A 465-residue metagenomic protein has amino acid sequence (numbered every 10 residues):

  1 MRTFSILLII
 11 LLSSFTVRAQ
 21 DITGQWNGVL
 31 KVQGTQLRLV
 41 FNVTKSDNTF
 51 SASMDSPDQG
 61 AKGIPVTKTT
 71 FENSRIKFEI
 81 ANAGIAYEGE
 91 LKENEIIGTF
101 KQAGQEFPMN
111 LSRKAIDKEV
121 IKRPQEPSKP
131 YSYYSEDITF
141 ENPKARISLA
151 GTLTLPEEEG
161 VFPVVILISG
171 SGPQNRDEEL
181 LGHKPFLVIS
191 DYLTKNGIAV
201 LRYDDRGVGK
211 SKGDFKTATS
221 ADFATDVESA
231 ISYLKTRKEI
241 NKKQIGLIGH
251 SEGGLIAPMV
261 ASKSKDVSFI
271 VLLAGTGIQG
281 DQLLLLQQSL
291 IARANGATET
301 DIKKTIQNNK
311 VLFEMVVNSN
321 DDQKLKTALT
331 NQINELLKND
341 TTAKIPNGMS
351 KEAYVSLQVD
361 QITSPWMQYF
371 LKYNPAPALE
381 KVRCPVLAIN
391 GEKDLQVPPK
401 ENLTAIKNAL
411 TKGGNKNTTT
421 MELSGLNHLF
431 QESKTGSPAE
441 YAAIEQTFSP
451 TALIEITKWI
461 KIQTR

Functional and structural regions predicted by a protein language model:
Q20-K92, I97-Q105, S132-Y133, F186: Central antiparallel beta-sheet cores of small beta-barrel/beta-sandwich binding domains
I116-G160: N-terminal cap/lid segment of alpha/beta-hydrolase-fold proteins
V161-S171: Short beta-strand element of the alpha/beta-hydrolase
E179-V200: Short amphipathic alpha-helix adjacent to the substrate-entry channel of hydrolases
T217-K238: Alpha/beta-hydrolase active-site loop
E239-S251: Alpha/beta-hydrolase fold nucleophile elbow
L273-E380: Accessory cap/linker subdomain of secreted extracellular hydrolases
V382, A388-N390: Short beta-strand/loop motif that positions the catalytic acidic residue of the alpha/beta-hydrolase fold
